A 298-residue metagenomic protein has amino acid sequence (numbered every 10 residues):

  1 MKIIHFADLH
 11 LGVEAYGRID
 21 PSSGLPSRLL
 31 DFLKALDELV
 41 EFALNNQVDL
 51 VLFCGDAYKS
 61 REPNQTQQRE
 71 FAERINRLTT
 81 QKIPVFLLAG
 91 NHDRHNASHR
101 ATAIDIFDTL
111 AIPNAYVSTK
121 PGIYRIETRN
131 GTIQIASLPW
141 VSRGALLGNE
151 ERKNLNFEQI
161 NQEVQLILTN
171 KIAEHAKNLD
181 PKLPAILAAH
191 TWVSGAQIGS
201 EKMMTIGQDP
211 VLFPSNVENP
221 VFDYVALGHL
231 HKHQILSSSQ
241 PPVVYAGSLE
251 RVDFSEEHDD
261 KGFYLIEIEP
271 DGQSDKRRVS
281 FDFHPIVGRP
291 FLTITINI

Functional and structural regions predicted by a protein language model:
M1-R74, T80-K82: N-terminal active-site segment of His-dependent metallophosphoesterases
D8, L36, V51, D56 (+7 more regions): Divalent metal-coordination and catalytic microenvironments
L11, K59, V193, K232 (+1 more regions): Short, glycine/acidic-enriched loop or turn micro-motifs at the edges of active sites
L39, P84, E256-D260: A short, conserved beta-to-alpha structural element at the edge of catalytic cores that scaffolds binding
L50, P63-T66, Q81-V243: His/Asp/Glu-rich metal-coordinating catalytic cores of metallo-dependent phosphodiesterases/hydrolases acting on
A57-K59, N91-H95, E250: Short histidine/acidic/glycine/proline-rich micro-motifs that form metal- and phosphate-coordinating active-site loops
G122-I133, L138, P241-I298: Binuclear metal-dependent phosphoesterase catalytic core
